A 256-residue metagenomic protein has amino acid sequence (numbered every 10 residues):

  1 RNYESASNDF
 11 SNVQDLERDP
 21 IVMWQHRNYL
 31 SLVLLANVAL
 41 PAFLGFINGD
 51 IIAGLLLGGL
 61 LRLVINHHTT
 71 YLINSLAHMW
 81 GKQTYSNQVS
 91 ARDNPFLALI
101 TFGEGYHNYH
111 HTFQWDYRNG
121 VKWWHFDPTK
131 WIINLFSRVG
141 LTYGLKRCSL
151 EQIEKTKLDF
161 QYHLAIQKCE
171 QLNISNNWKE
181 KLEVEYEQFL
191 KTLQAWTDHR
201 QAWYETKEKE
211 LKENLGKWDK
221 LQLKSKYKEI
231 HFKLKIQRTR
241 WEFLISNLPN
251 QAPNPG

Functional and structural regions predicted by a protein language model:
R1, T70-N87, A98-Y117: Histidine-centered catalytic micro-motifs
R1-Y71, Y117-G256: Non-catalytic, topology-defining segments of multipass membrane proteins
R18-Y29, M79-R92: Interhelical loop and helix-boundary elements at the membrane-water interface of polytopic inner-membrane proteins
I51, A77, T84-N87, A91 (+5 more regions): A generic structural signal for ordered alpha-helices
V89-F96, V121, H125: Short amphipathic alpha-helix initiation/capping segments at coil-to-helix junctions
D93-G105, H163-N173: Cytosolic juxtamembrane regulatory segments of multi-pass membrane proteins
